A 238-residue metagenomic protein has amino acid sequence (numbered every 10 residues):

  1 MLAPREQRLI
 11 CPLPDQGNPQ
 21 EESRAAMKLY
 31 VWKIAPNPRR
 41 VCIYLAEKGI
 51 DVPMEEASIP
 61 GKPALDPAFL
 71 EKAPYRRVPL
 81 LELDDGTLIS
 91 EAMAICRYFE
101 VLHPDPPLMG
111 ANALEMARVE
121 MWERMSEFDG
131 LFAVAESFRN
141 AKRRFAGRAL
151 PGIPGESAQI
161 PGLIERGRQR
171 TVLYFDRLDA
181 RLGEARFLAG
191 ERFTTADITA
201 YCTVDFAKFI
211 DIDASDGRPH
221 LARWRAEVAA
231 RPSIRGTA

Functional and structural regions predicted by a protein language model:
Q7-A158: GST-like domain detector, emphasizing the conserved glutathione-binding G-site in the N-terminal thioredoxin-like
P53, G190, S215, G236-T237: A local structural micro-motif
L70, A117-E120, T199, A222 (+1 more regions): Generic structural signal for individual residues within well-ordered alpha-helical segments across diverse proteins
P79-E82, L188, R235: Short beta-strand(s) of the beta-wing in winged-helix/HTH DNA-binding folds
L114, I212-D216, I234: Alpha-helical structural elements of signaling/regulatory helical domains
F128-E227: GST-like fold's C-terminal all-alpha helical module
